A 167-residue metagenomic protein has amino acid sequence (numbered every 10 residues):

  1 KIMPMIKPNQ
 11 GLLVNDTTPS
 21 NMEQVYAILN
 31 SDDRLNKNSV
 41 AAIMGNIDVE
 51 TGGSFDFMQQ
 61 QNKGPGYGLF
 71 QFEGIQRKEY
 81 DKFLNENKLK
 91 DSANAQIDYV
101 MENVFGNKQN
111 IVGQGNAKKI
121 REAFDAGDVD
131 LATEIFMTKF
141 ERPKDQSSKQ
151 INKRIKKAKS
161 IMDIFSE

Functional and structural regions predicted by a protein language model:
K1-M22, I161-E167: Gly/Thr/Ser/Pro-rich low-complexity intrinsically disordered regions
N9-L29, D48-D128: Peptidoglycan-targeting cell-wall enzymes and recognition modules
N21-Q24, N38, K157: Charged catalytic carboxylate motif
L29-N30, R34-N38: GGW-centered surface loops in extracellular recognition modules
D32-D33, N87, F165: Residues at alpha-helix termini
K37-S54, E134-M137: Short, functionally critical alpha-helical segments immediately adjacent to catalytic or ligand/cofactor-binding
E122-E167: Active-site or metal-binding loop neighborhoods of secreted/extracellular toxin and effector enzymes
